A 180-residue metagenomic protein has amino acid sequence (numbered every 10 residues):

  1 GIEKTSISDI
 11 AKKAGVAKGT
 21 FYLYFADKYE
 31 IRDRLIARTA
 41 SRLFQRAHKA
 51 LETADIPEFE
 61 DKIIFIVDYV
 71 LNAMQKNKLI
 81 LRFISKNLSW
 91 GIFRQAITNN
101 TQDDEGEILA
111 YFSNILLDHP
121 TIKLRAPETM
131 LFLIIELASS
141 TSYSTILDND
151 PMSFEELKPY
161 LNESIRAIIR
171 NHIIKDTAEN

Functional and structural regions predicted by a protein language model:
I2-E30, R34, R38: Helix-turn-helix
I7, D33, A37, E60 (+3 more regions): Short, structured helix-loop boundary elements
F25, R32-A47, I84, D104: Alpha-helical DNA-contacting segments of helix-turn-helix folds
R34, R38, H48-K76, I134: Hydrophobic alpha-helical connector segments
S41, Q45, L79, I92-T121 (+1 more regions): Amphipathic alpha-helical packing segments from all-alpha helical-bundle domains
E60, I64, D68, E105-S113 (+6 more regions): An amphipathic alpha-helix signature
D61, A73-Q95, A110-S113, Y143-L147: Amphipathic alpha-helical segments used for helix-helix packing
L117-S164, H172-N180: Hydrophobic/aromatic-rich alpha-helical bundle segments in the mid-to-C-terminal region
